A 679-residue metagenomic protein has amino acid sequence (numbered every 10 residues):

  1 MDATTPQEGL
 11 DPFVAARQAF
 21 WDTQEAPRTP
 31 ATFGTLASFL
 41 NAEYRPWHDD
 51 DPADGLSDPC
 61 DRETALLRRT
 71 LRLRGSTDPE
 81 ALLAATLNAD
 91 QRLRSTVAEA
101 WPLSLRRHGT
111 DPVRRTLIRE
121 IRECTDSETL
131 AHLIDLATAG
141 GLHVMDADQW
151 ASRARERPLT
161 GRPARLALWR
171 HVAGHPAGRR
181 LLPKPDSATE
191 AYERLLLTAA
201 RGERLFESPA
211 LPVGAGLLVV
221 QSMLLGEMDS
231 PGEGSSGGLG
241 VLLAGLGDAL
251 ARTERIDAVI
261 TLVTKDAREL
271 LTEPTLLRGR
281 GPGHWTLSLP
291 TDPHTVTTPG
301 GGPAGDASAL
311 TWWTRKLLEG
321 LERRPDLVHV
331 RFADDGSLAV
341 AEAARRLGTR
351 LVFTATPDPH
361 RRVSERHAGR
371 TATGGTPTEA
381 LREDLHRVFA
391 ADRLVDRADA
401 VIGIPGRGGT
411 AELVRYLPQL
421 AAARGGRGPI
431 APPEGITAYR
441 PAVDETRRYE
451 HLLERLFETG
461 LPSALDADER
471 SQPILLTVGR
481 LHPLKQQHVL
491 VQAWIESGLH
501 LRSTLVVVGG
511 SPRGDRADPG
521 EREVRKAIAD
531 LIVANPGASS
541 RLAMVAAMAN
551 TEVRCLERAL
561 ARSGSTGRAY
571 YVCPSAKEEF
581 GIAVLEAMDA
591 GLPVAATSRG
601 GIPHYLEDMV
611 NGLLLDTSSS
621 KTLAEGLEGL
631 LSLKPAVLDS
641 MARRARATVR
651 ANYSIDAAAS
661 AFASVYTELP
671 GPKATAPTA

Functional and structural regions predicted by a protein language model:
D2-A188, L197-K577, I582-A679: Catalytic cores of nucleotide-sugar-dependent glycosyltransferases that transfer UDP/GDP/TDP-activated
